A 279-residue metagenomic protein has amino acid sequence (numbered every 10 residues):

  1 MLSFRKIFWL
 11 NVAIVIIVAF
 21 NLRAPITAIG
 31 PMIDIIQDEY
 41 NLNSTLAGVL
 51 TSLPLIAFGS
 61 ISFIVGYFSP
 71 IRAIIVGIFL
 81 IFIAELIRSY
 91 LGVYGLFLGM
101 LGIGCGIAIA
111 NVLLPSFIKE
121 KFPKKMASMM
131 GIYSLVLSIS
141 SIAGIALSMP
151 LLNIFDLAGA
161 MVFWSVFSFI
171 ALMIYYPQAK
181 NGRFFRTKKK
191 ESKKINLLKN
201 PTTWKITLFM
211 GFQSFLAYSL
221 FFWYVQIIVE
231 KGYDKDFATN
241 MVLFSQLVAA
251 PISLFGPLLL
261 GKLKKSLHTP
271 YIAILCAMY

Functional and structural regions predicted by a protein language model:
M1-R5, A179-I206: Juxtamembrane intracellular "pre-TM" segments in multi-pass secondary transporters
I14-S44, S62-V65, L220-V225: Extracytoplasmic
I29-G30, P201-A250: Extracytoplasmic gate region of multi-pass secondary transporters
S60-V93: Conserved MFS/SLC helix-loop-helix module at the cytosolic interface between two early adjacent transmembrane helices
I61-P70, I252-K265: Helix-to-loop junctions at the C-terminal end of transmembrane segments in multipass secondary transporters
M100-L135: Cytoplasmic helix-loop-helix junction between adjacent transmembrane helices in 12-TM secondary transporters
G131-K180: Helix-loop-helix hairpin linking two adjacent transmembrane segments in secondary transporters
S266-Y279: C-terminal transmembrane helical hairpin of 12-TM major facilitator-type secondary transporters
